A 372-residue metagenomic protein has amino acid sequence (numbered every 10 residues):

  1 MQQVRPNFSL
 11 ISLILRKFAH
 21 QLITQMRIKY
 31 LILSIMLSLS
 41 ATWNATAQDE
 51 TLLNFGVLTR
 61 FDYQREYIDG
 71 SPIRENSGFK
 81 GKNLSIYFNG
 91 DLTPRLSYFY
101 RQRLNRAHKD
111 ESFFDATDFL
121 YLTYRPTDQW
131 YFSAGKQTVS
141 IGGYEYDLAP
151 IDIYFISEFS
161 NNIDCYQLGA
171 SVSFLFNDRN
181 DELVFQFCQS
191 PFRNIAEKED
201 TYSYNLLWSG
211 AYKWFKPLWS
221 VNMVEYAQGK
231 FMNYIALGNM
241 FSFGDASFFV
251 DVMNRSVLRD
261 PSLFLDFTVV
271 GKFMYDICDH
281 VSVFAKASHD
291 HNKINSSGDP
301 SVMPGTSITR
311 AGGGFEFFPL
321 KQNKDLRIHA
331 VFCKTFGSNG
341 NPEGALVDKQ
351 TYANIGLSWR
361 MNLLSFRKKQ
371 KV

Functional and structural regions predicted by a protein language model:
Q3, F18, L22: Cationic, low-complexity basic patches in intrinsically disordered or flexible, solvent-exposed regions
Y30-L39: Sec-dependent N-terminal signal peptides
W43-D49: Boundary at the C-terminal end of the N-terminal hydrophobic targeting segment
D49-D62, E75-S190, S209-A211: Outer membrane beta-barrel
L58-R74, D110, Y121, R125 (+3 more regions): Outer-membrane beta-barrel pore domains
V184-N233: Loop-centered beta-sheet repeat module
